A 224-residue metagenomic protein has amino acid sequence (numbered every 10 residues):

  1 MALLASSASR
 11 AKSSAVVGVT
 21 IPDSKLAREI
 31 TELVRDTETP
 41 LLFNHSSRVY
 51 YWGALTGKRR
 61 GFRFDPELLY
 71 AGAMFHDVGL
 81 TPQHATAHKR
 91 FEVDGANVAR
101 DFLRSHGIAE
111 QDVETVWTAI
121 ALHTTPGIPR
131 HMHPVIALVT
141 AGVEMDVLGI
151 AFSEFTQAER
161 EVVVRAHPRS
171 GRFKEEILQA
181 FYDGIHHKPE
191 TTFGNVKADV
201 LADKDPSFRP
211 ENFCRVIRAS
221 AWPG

Functional and structural regions predicted by a protein language model:
L3-L4, A8-G79: Acidic/His-rich, divalent-metal-binding segments that scaffold phosphate/diphosphate chemistry
V34, E38, G57, V78-P82 (+4 more regions): Short amphipathic alpha-helical interaction patches enriched in hydrophobic/aromatic residues with interspersed Lys/Arg
N44, F64-L68, R90, D94 (+2 more regions): Alpha-helix N-cap and coil->helix boundary residues
V49-Y50, R90-S105: An active-site-proximal "capping" alpha-helix that borders the catalytic cofactor pocket
R60, A99-D112, F152: Inter-helical turn/loop segments and adjacent helix faces that build the functional surface of alpha-helical bundle
E67-H84, G95, W117-P126: His-Asp-centered metal-binding catalytic motifs of divalent-metal-dependent phosphohydrolases/nucleases
D112, V116-V147: Charged mid-protein connector segments
I136-G224: A structured, mid-to-C-terminal "fold-capping" secondary-structure block
